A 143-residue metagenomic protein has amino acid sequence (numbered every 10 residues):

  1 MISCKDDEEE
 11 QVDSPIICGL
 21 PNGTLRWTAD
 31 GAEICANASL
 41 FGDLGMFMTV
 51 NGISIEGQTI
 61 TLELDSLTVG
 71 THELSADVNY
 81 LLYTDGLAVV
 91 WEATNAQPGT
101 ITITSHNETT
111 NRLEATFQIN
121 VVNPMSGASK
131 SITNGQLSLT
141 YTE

Functional and structural regions predicted by a protein language model:
I2, S14-I16, G70, D77 (+1 more regions): Low-complexity, intrinsically disordered/propeptide-like segments
I2-T24: Bacterial Sec-dependent N-terminal signal peptides
S3-C4, I16, D30, T104 (+1 more regions): Intrinsic disorder/low-complexity signature
S14-I17, N22, F41-G45, Q136: Generic N-terminal initiation segments characterized by hydrophobic and/or small/turn-forming residues
G19-P21, N95-Q97, S131: Residues that act as N-cap/strand-start positions at coil-to-secondary-structure junctions
L25-R112, V122-P124: Surface-exposed helix/loop patches within compact recognition domains
S105-E143: C-terminal or internal capping secondary-structure element at the end of a domain, subdomain, or sheet
